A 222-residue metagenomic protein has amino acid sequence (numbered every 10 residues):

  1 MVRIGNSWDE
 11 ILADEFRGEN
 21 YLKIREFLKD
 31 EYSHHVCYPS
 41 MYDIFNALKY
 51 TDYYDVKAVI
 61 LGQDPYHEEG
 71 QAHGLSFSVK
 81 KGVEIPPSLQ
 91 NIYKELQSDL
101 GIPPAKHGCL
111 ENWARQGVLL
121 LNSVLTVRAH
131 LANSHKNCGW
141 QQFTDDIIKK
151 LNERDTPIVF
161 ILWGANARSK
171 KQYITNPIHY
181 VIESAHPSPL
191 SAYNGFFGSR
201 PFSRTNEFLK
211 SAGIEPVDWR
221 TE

Functional and structural regions predicted by a protein language model:
V2, D14-L162, N166-S169, I174 (+4 more regions): A polyanion-binding, active-site-adjacent surface
G5-W8: Short, contiguous pre-domain boundary segments
N194-F196: A non-catalytic structural micro-motif
